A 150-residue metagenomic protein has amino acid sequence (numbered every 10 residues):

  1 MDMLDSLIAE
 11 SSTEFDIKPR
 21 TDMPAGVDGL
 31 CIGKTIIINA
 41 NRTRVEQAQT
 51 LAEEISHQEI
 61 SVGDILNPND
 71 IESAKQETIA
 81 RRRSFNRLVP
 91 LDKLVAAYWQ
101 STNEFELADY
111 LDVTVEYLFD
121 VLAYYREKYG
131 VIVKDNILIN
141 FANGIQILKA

Functional and structural regions predicted by a protein language model:
M1-A150: Active-site hotspot residues in diverse enzymes, especially metal/ion-binding acidic/histidine motifs
